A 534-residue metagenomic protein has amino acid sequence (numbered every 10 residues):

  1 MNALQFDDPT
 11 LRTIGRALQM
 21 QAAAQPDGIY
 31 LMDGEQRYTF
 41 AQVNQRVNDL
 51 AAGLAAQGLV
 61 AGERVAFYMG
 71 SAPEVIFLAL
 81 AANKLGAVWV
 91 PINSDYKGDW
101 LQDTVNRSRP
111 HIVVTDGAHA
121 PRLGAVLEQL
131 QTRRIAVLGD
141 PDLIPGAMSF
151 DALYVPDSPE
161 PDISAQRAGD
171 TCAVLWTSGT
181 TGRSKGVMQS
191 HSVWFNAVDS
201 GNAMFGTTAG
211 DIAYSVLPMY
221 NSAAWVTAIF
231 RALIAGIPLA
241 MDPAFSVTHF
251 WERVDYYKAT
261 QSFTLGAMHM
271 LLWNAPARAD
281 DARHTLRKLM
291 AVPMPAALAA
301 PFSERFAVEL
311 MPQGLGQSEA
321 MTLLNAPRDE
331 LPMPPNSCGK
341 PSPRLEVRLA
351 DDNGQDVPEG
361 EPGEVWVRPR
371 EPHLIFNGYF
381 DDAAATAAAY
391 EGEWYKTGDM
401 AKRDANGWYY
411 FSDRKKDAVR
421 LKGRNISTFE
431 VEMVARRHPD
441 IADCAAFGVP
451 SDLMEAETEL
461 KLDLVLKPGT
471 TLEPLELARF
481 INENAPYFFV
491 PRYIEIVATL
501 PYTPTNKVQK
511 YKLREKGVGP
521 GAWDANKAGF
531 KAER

Functional and structural regions predicted by a protein language model:
D8-I14, D27-A72, I76-L80, K97-Q102 (+2 more regions): Conserved AMP-binding/adenylate-forming core of the ANL superfamily
Y96, D103, V113-T115, S262 (+5 more regions): AMP-binding/adenylate-forming catalytic core of the ANL superfamily
A120-A168: ANL superfamily adenylate-forming
D142, V155-W176, R183, G206-I212: Conserved pre-ATP/AMP-binding loop-to-beta segment of ANL
F195-I212, M219-T260, A275: Conserved AMP-binding/adenylation subdomain of ANL enzymes
I234, Y256-T264, W273-M333, E346 (+1 more regions): Gly/Ser/Thr-rich phosphate-binding loop
Q355-A388, I426, G521: Conserved ATP/PPi-binding loop(s) of AMP-dependent carboxylate-activating enzymes
A485-K507, A528-R534: AMP-binding/adenylate-forming catalytic domain of the ANL superfamily
